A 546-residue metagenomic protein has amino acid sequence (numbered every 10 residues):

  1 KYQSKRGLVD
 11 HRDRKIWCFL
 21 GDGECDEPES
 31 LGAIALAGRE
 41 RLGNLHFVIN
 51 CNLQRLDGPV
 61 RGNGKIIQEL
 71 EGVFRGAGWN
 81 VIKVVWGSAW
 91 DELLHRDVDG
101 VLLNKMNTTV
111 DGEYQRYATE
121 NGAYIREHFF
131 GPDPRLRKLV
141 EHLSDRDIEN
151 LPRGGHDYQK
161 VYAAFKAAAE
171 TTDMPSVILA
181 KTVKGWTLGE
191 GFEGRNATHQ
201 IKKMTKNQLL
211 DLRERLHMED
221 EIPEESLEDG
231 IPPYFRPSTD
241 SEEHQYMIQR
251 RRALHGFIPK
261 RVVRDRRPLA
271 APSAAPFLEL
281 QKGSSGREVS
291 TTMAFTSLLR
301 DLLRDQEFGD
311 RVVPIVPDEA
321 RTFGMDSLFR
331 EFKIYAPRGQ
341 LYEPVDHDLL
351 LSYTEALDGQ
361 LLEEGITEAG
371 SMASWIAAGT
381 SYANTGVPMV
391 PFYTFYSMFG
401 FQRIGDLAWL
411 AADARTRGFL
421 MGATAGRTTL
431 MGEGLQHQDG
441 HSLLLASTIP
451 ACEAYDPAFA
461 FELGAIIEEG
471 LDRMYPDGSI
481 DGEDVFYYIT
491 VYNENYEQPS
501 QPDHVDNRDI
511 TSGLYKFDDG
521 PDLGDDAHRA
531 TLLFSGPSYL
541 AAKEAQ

Functional and structural regions predicted by a protein language model:
K1-W17, Q68, L136-G155, Q159-A163 (+1 more regions): Thiamine diphosphate
W17-L20, V48-N50, L56, I82-V84 (+10 more regions): Generic beta-strand/beta-sheet core signal
G23-R39: Glycine- and Gly-Pro-enriched alpha-helical subdomains that act as flexible, kink-prone "lid/hinge" or packing modules
G32-A37, R61-E71, S88-D91, R96-L103 (+7 more regions): Short secondary-structure boundary/capping segments
L36-R39, T490-P521: Catalytic alpha/beta core of large soluble enzyme barrels
G38-N52, E69-V81, W409-R427: A glycine-rich helix N-cap at a beta->alpha junction
C51-K282, D509-F517: Long, well-ordered, tryptophan-enriched scaffold segments
D472, P476, D506-Q546: Long hydrophobic segments that form regular secondary structure
